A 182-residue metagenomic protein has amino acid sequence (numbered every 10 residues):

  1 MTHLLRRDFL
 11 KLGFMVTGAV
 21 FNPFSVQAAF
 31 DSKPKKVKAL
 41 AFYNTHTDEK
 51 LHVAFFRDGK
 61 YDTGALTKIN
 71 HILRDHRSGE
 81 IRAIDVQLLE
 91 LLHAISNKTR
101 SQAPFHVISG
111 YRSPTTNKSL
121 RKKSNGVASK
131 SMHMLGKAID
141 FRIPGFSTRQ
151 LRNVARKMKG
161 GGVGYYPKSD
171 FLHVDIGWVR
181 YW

Functional and structural regions predicted by a protein language model:
M1-V20: N-terminal secretory signal peptides and thylakoid transit peptides that target proteins across membranes
H3, K38-Y43, G126-W182: Catalytic cores and adjacent binding grooves of peptidoglycan-active enzymes
P23-V53: C-terminal segment of N-terminal export signals and the immediately downstream linker at the start of the mature
D58-I108: Active-site acidic/histidine clusters and adjacent loop/turn architecture that either coordinate catalytic ions
I72, L91-Q102, K123-G126, P144 (+1 more regions): Structured segments of extracytoplasmic/periplasmic soluble domains in secreted or envelope-associated proteins
L89-H93, N117, T148, R152: Extracytoplasmic/secreted envelope proteins and their assembly/folding machinery, especially bacterial periplasmic
P104-K118: Acidic helix-start/capping segments at beta-turn-to-alpha-helix junctions
P114-S131: Charged, often glycine-rich, active-site loop that binds/positions anionic groups
